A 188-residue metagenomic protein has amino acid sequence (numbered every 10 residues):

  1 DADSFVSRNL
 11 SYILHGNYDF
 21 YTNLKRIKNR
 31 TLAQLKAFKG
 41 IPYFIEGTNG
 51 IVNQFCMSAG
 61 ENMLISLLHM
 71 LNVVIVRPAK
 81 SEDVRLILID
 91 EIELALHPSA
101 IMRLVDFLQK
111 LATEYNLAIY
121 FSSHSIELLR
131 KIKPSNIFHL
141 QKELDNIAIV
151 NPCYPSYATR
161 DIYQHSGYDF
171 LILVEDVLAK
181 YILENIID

Functional and structural regions predicted by a protein language model:
D1-N62, H69-P78: Extended helical coiled-coil dimerization/tether regions that scaffold and oligomerize large DNA-maintenance assemblies
L67, L104-V105: Conserved hydrophobic alpha-helix in the ABC-type ATPase nucleotide-binding domain
I75-L86, A100: Short basic/glycine-enriched coil/helix segment immediately N-terminal to the Walker B
D83-R85, E114-Y120: Loop/turn-to-beta-strand initiation segments
D90-I92: Walker B catalytic acidic pair
L94-L96: ABC ATPase nucleotide-binding domain "signature" loop
S122-H124: H-loop/switch region of ABC-family ATPase nucleotide-binding domains
R130-D188: RecA-like P-loop NTPase motor core
